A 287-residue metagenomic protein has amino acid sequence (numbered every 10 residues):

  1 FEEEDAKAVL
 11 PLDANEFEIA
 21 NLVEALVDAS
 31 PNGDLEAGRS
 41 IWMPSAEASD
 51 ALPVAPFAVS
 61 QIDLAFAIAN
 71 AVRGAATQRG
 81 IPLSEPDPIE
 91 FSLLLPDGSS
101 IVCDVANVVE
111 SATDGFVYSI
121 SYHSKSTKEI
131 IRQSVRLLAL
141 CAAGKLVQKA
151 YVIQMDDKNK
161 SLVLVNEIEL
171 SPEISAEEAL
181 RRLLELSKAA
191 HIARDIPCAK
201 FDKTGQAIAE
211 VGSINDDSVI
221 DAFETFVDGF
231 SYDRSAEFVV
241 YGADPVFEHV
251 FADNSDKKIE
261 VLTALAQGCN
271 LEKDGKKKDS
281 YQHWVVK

Functional and structural regions predicted by a protein language model:
F1-K287: Structural signature of nuclease core domains in nucleic-acid processing machines
